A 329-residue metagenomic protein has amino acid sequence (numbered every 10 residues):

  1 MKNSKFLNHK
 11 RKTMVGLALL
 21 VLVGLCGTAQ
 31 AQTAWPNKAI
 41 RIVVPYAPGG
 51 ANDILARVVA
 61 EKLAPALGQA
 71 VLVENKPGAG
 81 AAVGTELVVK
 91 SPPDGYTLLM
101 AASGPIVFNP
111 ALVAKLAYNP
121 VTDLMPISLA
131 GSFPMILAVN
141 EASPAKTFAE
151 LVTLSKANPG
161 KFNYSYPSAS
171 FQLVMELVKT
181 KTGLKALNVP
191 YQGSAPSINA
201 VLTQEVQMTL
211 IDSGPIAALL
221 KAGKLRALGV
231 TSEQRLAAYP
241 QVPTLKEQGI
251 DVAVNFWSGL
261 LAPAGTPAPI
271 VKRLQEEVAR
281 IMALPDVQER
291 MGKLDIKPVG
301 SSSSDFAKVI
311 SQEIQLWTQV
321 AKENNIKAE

Functional and structural regions predicted by a protein language model:
K2, N37-A39, K181, T244 (+1 more regions): An extracytoplasmic/periplasmic, membrane-proximal ligand-sensing/linker region
K2-L17: Bacterial N-terminal signal peptides that target proteins for export
G16-L25: Bacterial N-terminal signal peptides
A31-T122, G160-K161, S170-F171, G183-M208 (+3 more regions): N-terminal (or domain-start) structured segment
K90-Y96, A111-P196, I250, W257-R290: Hinge/capping helix and adjacent helix->loop/strand transition within the periplasmic-binding protein
G95-A101, Y164-S165, Q207-D212, A227-G229 (+1 more regions): Paired acidic/hydrophobic, glycine-rich loop segments that form the ligand-binding mouth/hinge of periplasmic-binding
M100-P105, S168-S170, G193-S194, I211-I216 (+3 more regions): Beta->alpha turn/N-cap motifs
S132, I216-A283, Q312-Q315: C-terminal lobe and pocket-closing loops of periplasmic/extracytoplasmic Venus-flytrap solute-binding proteins
